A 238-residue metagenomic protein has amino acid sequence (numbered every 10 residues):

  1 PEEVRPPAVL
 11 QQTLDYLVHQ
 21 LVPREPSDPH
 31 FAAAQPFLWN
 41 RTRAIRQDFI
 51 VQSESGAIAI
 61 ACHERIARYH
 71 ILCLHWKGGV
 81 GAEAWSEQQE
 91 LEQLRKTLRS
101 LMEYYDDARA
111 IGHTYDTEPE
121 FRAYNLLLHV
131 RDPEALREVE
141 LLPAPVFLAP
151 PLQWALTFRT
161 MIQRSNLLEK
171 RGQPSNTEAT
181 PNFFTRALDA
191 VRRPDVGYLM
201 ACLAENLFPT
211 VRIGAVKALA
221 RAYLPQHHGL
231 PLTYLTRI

Functional and structural regions predicted by a protein language model:
P1-G56, I66, H75: N-terminal alpha-helical interaction modules that lie
E2, H30, Q52, A59 (+4 more regions): Non-transmembrane, amphipathic alpha-helical segments
V18-P29, V80-W85, V196-L199: Boundary/linker elements of alpha-helical solenoid repeat scaffolds
H19, P23, Q47, R65-W76 (+4 more regions): Positions within ordered alpha-helical repeat solenoids
E54, R65, Y69-E90: Non-catalytic protein-protein interaction scaffold segments in large eukaryotic complex-forming proteins
C62, Y69, P119-R122: The tetratricopeptide repeat
E87-I238: Alpha-helical scaffold segments of alpha-solenoid architecture
